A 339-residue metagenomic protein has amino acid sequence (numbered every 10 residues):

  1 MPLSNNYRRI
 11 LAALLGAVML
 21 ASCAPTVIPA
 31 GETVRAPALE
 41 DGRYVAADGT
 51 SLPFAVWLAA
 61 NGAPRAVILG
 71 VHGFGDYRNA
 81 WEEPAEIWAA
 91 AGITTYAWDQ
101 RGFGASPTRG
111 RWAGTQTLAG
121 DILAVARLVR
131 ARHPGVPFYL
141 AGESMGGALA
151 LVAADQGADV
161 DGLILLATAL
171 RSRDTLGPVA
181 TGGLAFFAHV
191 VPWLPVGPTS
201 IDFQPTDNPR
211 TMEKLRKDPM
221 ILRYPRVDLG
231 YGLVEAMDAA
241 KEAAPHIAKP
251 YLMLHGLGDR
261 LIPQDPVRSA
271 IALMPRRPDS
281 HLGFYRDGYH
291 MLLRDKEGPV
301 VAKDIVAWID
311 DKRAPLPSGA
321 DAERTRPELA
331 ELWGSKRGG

Functional and structural regions predicted by a protein language model:
P2, L14, V18-A46, T50-A60 (+2 more regions): An N-terminal hydrophobic leader/cap segment in hydrolases
F74-E86: The serine-hydrolase catalytic nucleophile loop
G75-R78, G104-P134: Catalytic nucleophile-loop/oxyanion-hole region of alpha/beta-hydrolase and closely related hydrolase-like folds
A85-T108: Conserved alpha/beta-hydrolase
A141-R226: Alpha/beta-hydrolase-fold enzymes
I247, M253-H255, D259: Short beta-strand/loop motif that positions the catalytic acidic residue of the alpha/beta-hydrolase fold
K249, P263-L273: Short alpha-helix in the alpha/beta-hydrolase fold that links the catalytic acid
H281, R286-G339: Catalytic active-site module of serine/aspartate enzymes centered on a nucleophile-bearing elbow/loop
